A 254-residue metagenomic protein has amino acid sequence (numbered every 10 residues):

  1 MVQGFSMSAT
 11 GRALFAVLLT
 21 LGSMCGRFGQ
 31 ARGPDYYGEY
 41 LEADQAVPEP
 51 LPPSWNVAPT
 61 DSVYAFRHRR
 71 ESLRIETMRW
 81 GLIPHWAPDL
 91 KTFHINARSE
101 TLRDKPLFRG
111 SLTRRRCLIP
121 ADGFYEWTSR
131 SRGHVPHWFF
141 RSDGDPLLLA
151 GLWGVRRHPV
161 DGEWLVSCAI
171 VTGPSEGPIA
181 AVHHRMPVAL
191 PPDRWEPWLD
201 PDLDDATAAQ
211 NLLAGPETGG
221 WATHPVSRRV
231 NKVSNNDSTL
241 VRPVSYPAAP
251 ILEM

Functional and structural regions predicted by a protein language model:
M7-S8, L14-M254: Short linear sequence motif anchored by a di-proline
